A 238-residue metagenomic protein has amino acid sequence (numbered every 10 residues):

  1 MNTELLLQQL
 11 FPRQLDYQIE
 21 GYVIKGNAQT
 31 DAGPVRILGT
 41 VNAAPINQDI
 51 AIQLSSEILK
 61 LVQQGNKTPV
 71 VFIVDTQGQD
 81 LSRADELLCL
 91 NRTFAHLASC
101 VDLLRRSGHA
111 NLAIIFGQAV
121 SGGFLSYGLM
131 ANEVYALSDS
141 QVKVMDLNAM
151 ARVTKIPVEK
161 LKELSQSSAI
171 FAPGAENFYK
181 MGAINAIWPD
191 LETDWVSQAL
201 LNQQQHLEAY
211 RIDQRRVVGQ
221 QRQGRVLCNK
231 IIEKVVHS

Functional and structural regions predicted by a protein language model:
M1-L15, V153, V158-S238: Amphipathic alpha-helical segments at domain termini/boundaries
E4-L6, G26-I52: STAS-typified acidic loop motif
Q14-D31: N-terminal short beta-loop-beta anion/metal-coordinating cradle
P34-L38, Q53-R83: A structural preference for short, pocket-lining loop segments at secondary-structure junctions
A43-A44, Q79, Q118: Short strand->helix junction
P45-Q48, A84-L88: Flexible beta-alpha connector loops of hexameric P-loop NTPases
A51-L59, F94, G128: Short, hydrophobic/amphipathic alpha-helical packing segments that form internal helix faces or helix-helix interfaces
D85-W195, A209: Conserved catalytic cores of soluble enzyme domains, especially glycine-rich substrate-binding beta-alpha loops
